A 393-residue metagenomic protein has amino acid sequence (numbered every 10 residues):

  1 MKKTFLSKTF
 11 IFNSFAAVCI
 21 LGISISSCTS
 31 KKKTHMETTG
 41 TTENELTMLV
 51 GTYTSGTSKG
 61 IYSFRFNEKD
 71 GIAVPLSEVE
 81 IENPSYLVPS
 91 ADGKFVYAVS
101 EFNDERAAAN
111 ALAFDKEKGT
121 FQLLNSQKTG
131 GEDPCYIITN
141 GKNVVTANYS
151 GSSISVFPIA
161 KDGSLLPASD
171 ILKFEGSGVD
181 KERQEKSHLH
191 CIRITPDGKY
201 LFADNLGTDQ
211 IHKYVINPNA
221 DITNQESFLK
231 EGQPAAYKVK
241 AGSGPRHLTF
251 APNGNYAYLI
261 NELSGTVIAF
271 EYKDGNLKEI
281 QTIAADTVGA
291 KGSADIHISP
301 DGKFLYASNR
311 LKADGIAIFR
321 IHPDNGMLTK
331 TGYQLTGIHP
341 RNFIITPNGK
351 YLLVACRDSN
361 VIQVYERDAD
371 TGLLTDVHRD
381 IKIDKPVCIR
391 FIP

Functional and structural regions predicted by a protein language model:
M1-T42: Bacterial Sec-dependent N-terminal signal peptides
Y53-S55, E101-N103, Y149-G151, I159 (+7 more regions): Short loop/turn segments immediately following the C-termini of beta-strands
T57, I81-A91, G130-N143, E175-P196 (+4 more regions): Beta-rich, blade/repeat-based domains predominating in secreted/periplasmic proteins but also intracellular
R65-D70, L112-G119, F157-L166, V215-S227 (+3 more regions): Short loop/turn segments immediately following beta-strands, especially the blade-tip and inter-blade linker loops
V74-V79, Q122-Q127, G176-E182, G232-K238 (+3 more regions): A short beta-strand motif characteristic of beta-propeller blades
P75-G141: Blade-loop segments of beta-propeller domains
S293-N325, Y333, G337-I345, L352-V354: Loop/turn-rich, solvent-exposed surfaces of beta-rich toroidal or solenoidal domains
